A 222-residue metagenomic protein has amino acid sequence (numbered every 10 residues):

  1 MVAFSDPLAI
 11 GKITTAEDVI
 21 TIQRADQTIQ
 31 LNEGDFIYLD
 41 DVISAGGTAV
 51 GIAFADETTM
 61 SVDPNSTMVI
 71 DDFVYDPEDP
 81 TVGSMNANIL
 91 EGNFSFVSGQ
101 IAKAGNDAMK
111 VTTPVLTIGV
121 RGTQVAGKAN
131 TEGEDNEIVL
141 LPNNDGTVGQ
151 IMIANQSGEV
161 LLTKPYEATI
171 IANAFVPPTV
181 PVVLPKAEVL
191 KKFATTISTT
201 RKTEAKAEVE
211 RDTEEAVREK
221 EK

Functional and structural regions predicted by a protein language model:
M1-L8, T28-N32, G46, Y75 (+3 more regions): C-terminal interaction modules
F4-Q23: Short N-terminal segments immediately surrounding and downstream of signal-peptide cleavage
T15, P64, I89, G122 (+2 more regions): Flexible glycine-/small-residue-rich
I20, I29-L31, I101: Extracellular/luminal recognition modules and glycoprotein regions
R24-L39, S44-A49: N-terminal post-signal-peptidase region of extra-cytosolic proteins
G34, E57, P64-T67, P114-V115 (+2 more regions): Tight coil/turn sites that cap or link beta-strands
I43-A53, S61-V111, L116-I118, G149: Short, small-residue-rich packing micro-motifs
